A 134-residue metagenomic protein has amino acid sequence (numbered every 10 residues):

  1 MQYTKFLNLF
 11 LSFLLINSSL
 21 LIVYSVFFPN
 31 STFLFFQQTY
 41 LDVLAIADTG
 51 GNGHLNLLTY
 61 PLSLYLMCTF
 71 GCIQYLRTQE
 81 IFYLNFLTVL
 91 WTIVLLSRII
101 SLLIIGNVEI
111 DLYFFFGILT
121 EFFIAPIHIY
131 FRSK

Functional and structural regions predicted by a protein language model:
M1-L21: Cytosolic juxtamembrane helix and N-cap/initiation of the first transmembrane helix
I16-L58: Hydrophobic transmembrane helix segments
I22, T69-I73, R98-I100, P126: Alpha-helical transmembrane segments of multipass membrane proteins
N52-I73, V89, I93: Core segments of alpha-helical transmembrane spans in multipass integral membrane proteins
T69-N85: Juxtamembrane helix-break-helix junctions at the cytosolic face of small multi-pass alpha-helical membrane proteins
L84-S101, I118-I124: Hydrophobic alpha-helical membrane segments
N107-L119: Non-cytosolic membrane-interface motifs at loop->transmembrane helix junctions
T120-K134: Membrane-water interface at the C-terminal end of transmembrane alpha helices
